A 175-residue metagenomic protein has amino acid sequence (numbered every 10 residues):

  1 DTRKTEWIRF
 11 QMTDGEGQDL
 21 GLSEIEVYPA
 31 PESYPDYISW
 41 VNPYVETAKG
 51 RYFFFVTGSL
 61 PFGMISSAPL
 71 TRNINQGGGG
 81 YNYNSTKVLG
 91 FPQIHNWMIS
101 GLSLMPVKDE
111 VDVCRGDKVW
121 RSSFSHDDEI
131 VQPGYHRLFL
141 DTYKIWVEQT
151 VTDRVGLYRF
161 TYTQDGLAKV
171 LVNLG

Functional and structural regions predicted by a protein language model:
D1-P35: Aromatic, loop-rich ligand-recognition surfaces of beta-strand-rich domains
P31-G175: Accessory carbohydrate-recognition regions in carbohydrate-active enzymes
